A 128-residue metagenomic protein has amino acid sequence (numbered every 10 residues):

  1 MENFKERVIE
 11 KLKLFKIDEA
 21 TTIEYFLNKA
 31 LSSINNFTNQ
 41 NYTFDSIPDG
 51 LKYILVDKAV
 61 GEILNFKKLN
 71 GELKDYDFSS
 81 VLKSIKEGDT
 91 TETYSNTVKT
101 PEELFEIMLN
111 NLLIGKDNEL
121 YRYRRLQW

Functional and structural regions predicted by a protein language model:
M1-I54, L104-W128: Conserved short "hinge" loops at termini or chain/domain junctions
G61-W128: Short loop/turn elements at secondary-structure junctions
